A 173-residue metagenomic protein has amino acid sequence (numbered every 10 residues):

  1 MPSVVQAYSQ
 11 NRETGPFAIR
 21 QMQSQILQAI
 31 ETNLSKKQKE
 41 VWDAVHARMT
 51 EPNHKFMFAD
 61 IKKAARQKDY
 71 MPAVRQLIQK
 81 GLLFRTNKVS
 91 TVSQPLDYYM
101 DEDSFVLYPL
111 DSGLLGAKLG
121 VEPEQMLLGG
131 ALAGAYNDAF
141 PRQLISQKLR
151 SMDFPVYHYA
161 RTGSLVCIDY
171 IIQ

Functional and structural regions predicted by a protein language model:
M1-S3: Amphipathic alpha-helical segments of the small helical/lid subdomains adjacent to P-loop NTPase cores
Q6-I172: Accessory nucleic acid-recognition modules appended to NTPase machines
